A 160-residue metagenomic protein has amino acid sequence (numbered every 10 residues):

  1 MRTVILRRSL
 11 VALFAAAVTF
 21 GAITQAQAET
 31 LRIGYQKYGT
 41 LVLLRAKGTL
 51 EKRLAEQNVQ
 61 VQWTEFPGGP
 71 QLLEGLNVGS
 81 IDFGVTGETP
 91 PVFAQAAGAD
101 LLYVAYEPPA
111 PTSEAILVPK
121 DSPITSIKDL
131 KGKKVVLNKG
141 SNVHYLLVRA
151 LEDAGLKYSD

Functional and structural regions predicted by a protein language model:
M1-L13, F20: Bacterial N-terminal signal peptides that target proteins for export
V11, V18-T19, G34, L41: Generic secretory/membrane-interface signal
F14-A15, V118: Short N-terminal or domain-adjacent regulatory/targeting segments
F20-A28: Sec/Tat signal peptide C-region and signal peptidase I cleavage site
E29-Y158: Short, glycine-/small- and polar/acidic-enriched structural segments that line small-molecule recognition paths
